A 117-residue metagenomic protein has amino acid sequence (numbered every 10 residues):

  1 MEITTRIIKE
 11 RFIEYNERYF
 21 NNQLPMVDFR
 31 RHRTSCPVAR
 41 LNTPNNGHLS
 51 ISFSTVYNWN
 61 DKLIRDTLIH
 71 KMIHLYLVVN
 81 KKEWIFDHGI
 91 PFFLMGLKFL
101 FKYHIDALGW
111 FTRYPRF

Functional and structural regions predicted by a protein language model:
M1-L63, V79-F117: Metalloprotease/metallohydrolase-associated module, dominated by Zn2+-dependent proteases
D66-V78: Active-site recognition of the HExxH zinc-binding catalytic motif
